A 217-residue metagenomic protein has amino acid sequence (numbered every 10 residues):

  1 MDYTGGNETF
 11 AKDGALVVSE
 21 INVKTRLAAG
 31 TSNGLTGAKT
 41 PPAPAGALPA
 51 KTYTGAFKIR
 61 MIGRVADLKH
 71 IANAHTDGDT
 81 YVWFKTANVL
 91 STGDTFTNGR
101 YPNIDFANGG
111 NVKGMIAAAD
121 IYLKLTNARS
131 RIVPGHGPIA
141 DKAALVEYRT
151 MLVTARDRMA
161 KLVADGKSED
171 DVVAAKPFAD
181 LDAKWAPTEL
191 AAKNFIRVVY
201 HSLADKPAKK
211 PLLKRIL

Functional and structural regions predicted by a protein language model:
M1-K58, D77: Active-site HxH/HxHxD metal-binding segment of metal-dependent hydrolases
M1-T4, V17, N22-R26, K58-I59 (+6 more regions): Solvent-exposed loop/turn segments at secondary-structure junctions within structured extracellular/periplasmic domains
M1-T4, V18, A47, D105-K113 (+4 more regions): Soluble non-cytosolic domains of exported or imported proteins
F10-R26, G30-N33, T95, G99 (+6 more regions): Structured segments of extracytoplasmic/periplasmic soluble domains in secreted or envelope-associated proteins
T54, R60-I62, A175: A structural detector for beta-sheet-dominated domains
K58, V65, K69-T154, R158: Metallo-beta-lactamase
K124, I139-L217: Accessory terminal helices/loops
